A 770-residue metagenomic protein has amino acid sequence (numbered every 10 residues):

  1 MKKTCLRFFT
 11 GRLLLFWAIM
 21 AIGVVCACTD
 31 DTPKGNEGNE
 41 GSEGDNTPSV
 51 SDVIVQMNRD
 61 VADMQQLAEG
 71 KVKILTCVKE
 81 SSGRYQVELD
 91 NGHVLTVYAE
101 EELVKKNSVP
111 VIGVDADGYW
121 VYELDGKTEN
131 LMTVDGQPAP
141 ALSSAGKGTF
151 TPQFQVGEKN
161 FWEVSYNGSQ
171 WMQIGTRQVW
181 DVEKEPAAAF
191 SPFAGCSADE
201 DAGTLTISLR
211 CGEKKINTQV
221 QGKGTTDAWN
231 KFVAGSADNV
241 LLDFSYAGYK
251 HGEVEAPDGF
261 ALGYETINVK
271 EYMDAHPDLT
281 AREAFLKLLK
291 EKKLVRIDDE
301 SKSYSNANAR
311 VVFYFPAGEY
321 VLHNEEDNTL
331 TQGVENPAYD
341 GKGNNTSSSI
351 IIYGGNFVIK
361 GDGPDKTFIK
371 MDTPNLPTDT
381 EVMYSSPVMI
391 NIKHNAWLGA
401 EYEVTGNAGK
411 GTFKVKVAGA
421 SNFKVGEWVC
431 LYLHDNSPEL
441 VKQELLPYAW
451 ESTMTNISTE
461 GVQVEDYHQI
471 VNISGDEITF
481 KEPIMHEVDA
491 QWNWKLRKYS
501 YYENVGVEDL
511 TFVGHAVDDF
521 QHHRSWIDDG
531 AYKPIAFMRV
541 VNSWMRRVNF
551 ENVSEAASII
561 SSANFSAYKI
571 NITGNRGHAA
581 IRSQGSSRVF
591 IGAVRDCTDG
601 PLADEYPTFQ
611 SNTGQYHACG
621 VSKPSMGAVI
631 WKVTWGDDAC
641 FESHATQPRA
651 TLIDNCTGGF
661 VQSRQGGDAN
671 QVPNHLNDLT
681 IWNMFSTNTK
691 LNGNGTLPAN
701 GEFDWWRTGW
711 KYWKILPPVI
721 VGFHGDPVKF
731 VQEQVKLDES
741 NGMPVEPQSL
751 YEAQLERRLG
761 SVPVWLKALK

Functional and structural regions predicted by a protein language model:
M1-T10: N-terminal secretory signal peptides that target proteins for export/translocation
V24-A27: C-terminal motif of bacterial Sec signal peptides marking the signal peptidase cleavage site
D31-K127, G136-Y166, W171, G175 (+2 more regions): Acidic/polar, low-complexity intrinsically disordered N-terminal segments immediately downstream of a Sec signal
G222-D509, V513-H523, Y712-K770: Extracellular "leader-to-stem" segments immediately downstream of a signal peptide or signal-anchor in secreted/lumenal
V312, S349, F368, P377-V382 (+10 more regions): Structural detector of coil-to-beta-strand junctions
N356, D365, E503-G514, V541-N552 (+6 more regions): Right-handed parallel beta-helix
E427, L433-Q463, V471, T511-T608: Right-handed parallel beta-helix
V633, D638, R649, D654-K770: Catalytic domains of carbohydrate-active enzymes that cleave complex glycans
